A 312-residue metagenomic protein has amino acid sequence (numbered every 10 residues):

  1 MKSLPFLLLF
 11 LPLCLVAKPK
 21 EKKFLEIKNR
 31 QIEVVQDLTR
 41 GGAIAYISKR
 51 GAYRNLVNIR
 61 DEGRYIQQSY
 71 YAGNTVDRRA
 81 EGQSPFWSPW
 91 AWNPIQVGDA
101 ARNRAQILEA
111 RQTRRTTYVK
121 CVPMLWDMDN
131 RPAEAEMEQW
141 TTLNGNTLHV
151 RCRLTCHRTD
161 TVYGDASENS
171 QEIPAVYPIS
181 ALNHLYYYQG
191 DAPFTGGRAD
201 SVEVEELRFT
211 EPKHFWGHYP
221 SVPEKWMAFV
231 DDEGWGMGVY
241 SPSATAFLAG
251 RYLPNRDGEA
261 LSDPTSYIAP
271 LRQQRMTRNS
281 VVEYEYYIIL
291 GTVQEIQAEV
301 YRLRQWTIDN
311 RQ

Functional and structural regions predicted by a protein language model:
M1-L9: Sec-dependent signal peptide recognition, specifically the positively charged N-region followed immediately by
L8-A17: Hydrophobic h-region of N-terminal signal peptides that target proteins for export in Gram-negative bacteria
P19-I32, D37-T39, G217-Q312: Beta-strand-rich recognition/accessory modules
K22-A105: Solvent-exposed N-terminal domain segments of exported/luminal and surface proteins
Q31-E33, R114-Y118, E136, T147-R151 (+1 more regions): Intrinsic-disorder/low-complexity, polar/charged segments enriched in Ser/Thr/Lys/Arg/Asp/Glu/Gln
R78-G145, T159-Y163: Extended, loop-rich substrate-binding clefts of extracytoplasmic carbohydrate-active enzymes
A135, N144, L148-T195: Acidic (Asp/Glu-rich), glycine- and aromatic
I173-Y177, L182-F247: Active-site/ligand-binding surface loops and adjacent short beta/alpha elements that line catalytic pockets across
